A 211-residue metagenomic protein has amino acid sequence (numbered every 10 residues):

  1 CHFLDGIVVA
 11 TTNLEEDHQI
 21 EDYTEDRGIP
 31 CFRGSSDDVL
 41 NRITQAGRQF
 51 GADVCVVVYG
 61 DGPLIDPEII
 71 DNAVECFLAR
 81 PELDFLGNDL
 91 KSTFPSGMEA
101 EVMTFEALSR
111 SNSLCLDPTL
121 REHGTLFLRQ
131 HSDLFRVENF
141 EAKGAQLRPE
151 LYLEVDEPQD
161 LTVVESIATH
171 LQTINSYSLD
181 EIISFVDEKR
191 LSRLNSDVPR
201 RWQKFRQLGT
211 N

Functional and structural regions predicted by a protein language model:
C1-G51: Conserved N-terminal catalytic core of the sugar/cofactor nucleotidyltransferase
S36-D37, G62-L64: Acidic metal-phosphate-binding loop of nucleotide-sugar-dependent transferases
F50, D66-T93: Conserved donor-nucleotide/metal-binding helix-loop-beta segment in metal-dependent transferases, i.e., the alpha-helix
C55-V56: Short aromatic/hydrophobic "clamp" motif used to bind/position activated sugar donors
N72-D84, T104-L120, R129-Q130: Basic phosphate/pyrophosphate-binding loop/patch that engages nucleotide-derived ligands
D89-A100, L147: A recurrent flexible, glycine/aromatic-enriched loop bordering the glycosyltransferase active site that acts as
M98-M103, Y152-V155: Short glycine- and hydrophobic/aromatic-rich loop-to-beta-strand nucleating segment in the catalytic cores
G124-N211: Conserved alpha/beta core of the MobA/IspD/sugar-nucleotide pyrophosphorylase nucleotidyltransferase superfamily
